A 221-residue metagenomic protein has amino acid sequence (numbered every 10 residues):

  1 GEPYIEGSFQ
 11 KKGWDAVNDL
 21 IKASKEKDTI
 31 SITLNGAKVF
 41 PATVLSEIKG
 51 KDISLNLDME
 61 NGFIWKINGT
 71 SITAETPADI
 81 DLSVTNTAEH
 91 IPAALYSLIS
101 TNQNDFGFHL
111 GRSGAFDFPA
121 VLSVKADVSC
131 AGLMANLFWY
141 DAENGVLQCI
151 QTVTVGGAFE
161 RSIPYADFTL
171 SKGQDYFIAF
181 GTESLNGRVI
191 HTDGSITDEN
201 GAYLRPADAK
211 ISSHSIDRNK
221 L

Functional and structural regions predicted by a protein language model:
G1-P3: Intrinsically disordered, low-structural-confidence terminal and linker regions
E6-E143, T182, A209, S213-L221: Proteolytic processing hotspots in large secreted/extracellular or virion-associated proteins and select intracellular
F9, E183-S195: Disulfide-bonded cysteine-rich modules in secreted/extracellular proteins, activating on the conserved Cys frameworks
A74, I196-D198, Y203-R205: Short linear proline/tyrosine/threonine-rich motifs used for host-factor recruitment and membrane trafficking/assembly
C149-A158: Solvent-exposed serine/threonine-rich low-complexity stretches and specific carbohydrate-binding patches
G157-P164, N219: Glycine-centered loop-to-beta-strand initiation motif
S162-G187: C-terminal beta-strand-rich structural cap/linker in extracellular carbohydrate-active enzymes
